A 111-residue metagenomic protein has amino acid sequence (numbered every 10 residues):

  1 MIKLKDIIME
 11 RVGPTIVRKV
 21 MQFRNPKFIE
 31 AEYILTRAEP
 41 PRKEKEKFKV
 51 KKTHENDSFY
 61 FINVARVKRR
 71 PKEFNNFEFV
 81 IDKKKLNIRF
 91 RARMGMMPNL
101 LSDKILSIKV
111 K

Functional and structural regions predicted by a protein language model:
L4-E10, G95: Proteolytic processing junctions in secreted/extracellular precursors, especially proprotein convertase/trypsin-like
P14-Q22: Mixed-charge, Lys/Arg-rich low-complexity intrinsically disordered regions
R24-Y33: Short coil-to-beta transition motif at edge beta-strands of beta-rich domains
E32-T36, V64-R66: Generic short beta-strand segments
R42, T53-M97: Acidic, low-complexity, intrinsically disordered interaction modules
E46-K52: Short beta-strand-centered aromatic/proline hotspots
G95-V110: Short, mixed-charge low-complexity intrinsically disordered segments
